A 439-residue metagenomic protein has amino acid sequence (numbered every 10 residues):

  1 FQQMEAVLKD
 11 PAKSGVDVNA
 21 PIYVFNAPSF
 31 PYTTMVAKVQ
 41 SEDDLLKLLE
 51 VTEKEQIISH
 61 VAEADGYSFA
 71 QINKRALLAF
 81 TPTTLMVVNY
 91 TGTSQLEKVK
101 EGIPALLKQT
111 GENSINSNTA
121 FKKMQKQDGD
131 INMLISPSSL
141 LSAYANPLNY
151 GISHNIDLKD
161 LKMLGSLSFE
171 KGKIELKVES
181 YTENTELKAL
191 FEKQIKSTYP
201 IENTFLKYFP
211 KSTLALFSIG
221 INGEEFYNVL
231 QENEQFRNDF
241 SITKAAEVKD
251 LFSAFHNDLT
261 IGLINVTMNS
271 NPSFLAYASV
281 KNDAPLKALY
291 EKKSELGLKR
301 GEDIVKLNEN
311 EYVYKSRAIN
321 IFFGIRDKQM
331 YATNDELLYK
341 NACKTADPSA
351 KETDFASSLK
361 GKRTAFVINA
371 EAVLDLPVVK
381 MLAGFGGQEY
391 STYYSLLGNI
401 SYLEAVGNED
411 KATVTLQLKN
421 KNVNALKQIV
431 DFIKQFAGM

Functional and structural regions predicted by a protein language model:
F1, S212-T243: Predominantly extracellular/luminal regions of secreted and cell-surface proteins, especially disulfide-bonded
Q2-Q3, A245-A254: Flexible, processing/modification-adjacent segments and terminal tails in exported/periplasmic/extracellular proteins
M4-A120, A254-K362: Single conserved position on a long alpha-helix in the C-terminal lobe of the eukaryotic protein kinase
G15, N19, E50, N146 (+6 more regions): Short, flexible coil/linker elements and helix-boundary hinge sites characteristic of intrinsically disordered
I22-Y23, M163-L167, E202-L206, V248-L251 (+3 more regions): Generic recognition of flexible, low-complexity loop/linker segments
K38-L46, D130-S139, S168-L176, N228-F236 (+3 more regions): Short low-complexity stretches enriched in small and charged residues
F80-T84, V88-G220, F226-N228, L359-M439: Leucine-rich, highly hydrophobic segment in Treponema pallidum outer-membrane-associated proteins
T185, E225, L251, F255: A small/polar active-site loop signature that marks catalytic segments
